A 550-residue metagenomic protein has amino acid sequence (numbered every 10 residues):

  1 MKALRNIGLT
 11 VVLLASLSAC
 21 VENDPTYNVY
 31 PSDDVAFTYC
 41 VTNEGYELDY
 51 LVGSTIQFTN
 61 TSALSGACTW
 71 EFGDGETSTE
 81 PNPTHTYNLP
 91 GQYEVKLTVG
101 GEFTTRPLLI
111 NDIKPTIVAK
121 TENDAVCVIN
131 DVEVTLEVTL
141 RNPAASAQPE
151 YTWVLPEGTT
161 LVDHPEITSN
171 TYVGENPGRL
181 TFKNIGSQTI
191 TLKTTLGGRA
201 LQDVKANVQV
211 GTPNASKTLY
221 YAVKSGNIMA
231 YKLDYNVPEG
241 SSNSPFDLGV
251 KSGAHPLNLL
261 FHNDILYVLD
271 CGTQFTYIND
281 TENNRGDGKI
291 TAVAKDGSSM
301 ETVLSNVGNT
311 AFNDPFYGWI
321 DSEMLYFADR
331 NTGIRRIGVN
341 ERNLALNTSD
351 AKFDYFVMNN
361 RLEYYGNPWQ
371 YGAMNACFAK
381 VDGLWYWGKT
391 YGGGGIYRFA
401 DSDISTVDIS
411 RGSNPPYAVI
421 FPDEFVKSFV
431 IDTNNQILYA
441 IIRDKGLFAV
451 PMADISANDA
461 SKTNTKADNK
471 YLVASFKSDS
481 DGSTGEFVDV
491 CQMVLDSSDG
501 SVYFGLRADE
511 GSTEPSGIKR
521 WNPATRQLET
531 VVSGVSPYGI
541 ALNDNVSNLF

Functional and structural regions predicted by a protein language model:
C20-S216: Extracellular/lumenal mature domains of secreted and surface-exposed proteins
T218-A222, I265-V268, M324-A328, L384-G388 (+2 more regions): Conserved beta-propeller blade signature
S225-N227, G272-Y277, N331-I334, Y391-G394 (+2 more regions): Short glycine/acidic-enriched loop and turn motifs that connect beta-strands
N227-M229, G286-T291, G333-R336, G394-R398 (+2 more regions): A short loop-to-beta-strand structural motif that recurs across blades of beta-propeller domains
K232-P238, V293-K295, I337-N347, F399-D408 (+2 more regions): Short loop/turn segments immediately following beta-strands, especially the blade-tip and inter-blade linker loops
P238-K251, S299-G308, A345-N367, S405-F421 (+2 more regions): A short beta-strand motif characteristic of beta-propeller blades
G253-N263, T310-S322, R361-V381, P422-N434 (+2 more regions): Repeated scaffold domains used in trafficking and secretory/extracellular systems, primarily beta-propellers
T513-F550: Blade-level signature of beta-propeller repeat domains, shared across WD40, Kelch, NHL, RCC1 and BNR/Asp-box propellers
